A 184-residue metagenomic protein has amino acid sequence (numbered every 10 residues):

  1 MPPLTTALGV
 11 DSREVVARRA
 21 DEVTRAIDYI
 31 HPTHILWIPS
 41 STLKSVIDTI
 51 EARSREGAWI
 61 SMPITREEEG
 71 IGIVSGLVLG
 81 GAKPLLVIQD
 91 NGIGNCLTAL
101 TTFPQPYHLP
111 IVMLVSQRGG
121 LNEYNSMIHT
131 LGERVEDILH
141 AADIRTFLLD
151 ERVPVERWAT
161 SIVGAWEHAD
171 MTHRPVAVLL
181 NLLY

Functional and structural regions predicted by a protein language model:
M1-Y184: Thiamine diphosphate
